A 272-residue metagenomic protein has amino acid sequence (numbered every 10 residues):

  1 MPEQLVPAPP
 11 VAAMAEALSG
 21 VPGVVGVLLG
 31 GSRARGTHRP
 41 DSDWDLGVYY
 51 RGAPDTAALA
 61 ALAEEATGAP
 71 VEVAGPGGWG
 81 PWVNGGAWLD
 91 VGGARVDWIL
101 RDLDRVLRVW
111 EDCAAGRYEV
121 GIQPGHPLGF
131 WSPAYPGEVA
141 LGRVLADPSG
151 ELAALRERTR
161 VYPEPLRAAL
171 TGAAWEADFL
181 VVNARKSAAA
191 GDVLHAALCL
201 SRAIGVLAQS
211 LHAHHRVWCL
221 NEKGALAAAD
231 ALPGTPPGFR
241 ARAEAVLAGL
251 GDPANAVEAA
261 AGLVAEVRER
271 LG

Functional and structural regions predicted by a protein language model:
M1-L28: Helical scaffold of the NTase/Pol beta-like nucleotidyltransferase catalytic core
E3, E65-A188: Conserved NTP/Mg2+-binding pocket subregion across the NTase superfamily
Q4-A12, V48-L62, T171, V206: A broad, low-specificity signal for short, low-complexity segments enriched in glycine/proline and polar/charged
A12-E16, S32-A34, V83: A generic local structural motif
M14, L18, A63-P70: Hydrophobic, Leu/Ile/Phe/Ala-enriched alpha-helical segments that form helix-helix packing faces
G31-A66, G85-L100: Catalytic metal-binding acidic patch
A34-R35, L103-D104, W218-C219: Short, solvent-exposed loop/turn segments at secondary-structure junctions
L145-G272: Conserved nucleotidyltransferase catalytic core and NTase-mimicking acidic/glycine-rich helix/loop elements in nucleic
